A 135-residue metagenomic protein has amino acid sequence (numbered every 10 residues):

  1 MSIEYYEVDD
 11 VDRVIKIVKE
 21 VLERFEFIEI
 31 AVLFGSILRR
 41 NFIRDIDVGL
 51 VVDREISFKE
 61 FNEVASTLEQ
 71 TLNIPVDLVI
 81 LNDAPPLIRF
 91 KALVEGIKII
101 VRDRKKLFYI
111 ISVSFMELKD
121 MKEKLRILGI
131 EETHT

Functional and structural regions predicted by a protein language model:
M1-I30, L38-F42, D53-T135: Catalytic core of pol beta-like nucleotidyltransferases
R44-I46: Conserved loop-to-beta-strand segment in the C-terminal subdomain of adenylate-forming
V48-V51: Short beta-strand->loop micro-motif that forms the acidic, two-metal-ion catalytic signature in nucleotide-processing
